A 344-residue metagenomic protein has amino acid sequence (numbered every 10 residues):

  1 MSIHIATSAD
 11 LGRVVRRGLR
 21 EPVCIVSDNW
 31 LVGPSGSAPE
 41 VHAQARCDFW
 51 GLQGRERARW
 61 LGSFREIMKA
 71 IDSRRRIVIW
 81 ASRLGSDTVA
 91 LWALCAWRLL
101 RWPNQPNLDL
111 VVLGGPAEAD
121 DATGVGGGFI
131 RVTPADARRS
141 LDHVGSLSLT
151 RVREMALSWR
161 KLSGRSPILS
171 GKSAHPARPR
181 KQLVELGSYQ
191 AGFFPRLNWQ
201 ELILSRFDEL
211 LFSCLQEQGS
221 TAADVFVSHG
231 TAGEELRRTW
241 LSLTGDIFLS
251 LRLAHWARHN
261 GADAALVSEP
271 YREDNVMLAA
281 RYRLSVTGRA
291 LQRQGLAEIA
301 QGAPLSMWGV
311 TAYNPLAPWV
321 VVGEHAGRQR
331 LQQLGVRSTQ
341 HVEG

Functional and structural regions predicted by a protein language model:
M1-R59: A structured, charge-rich N-terminal accessory region that forms the first stable segment of a protein and links
R13-R17, S35-G36, D87-C95, A119-G126: A short acidic (Asp/Glu
P22, A93-L108: A short alpha->loop->secondary-structure connector
L52-L100: Long, hydrophobic/aromatic-enriched structural stretches that serve as scaffold segments
G127-A223: A conserved mid-domain beta-alpha-beta active-site/ligand-binding segment of alpha/beta enzyme cores
E209, G233-P270: Charge-enriched amphipathic alpha-helical scaffolds
Q218-W240: Short acidic, hydrophobic short linear motifs in intrinsically disordered regions
D263-H341: Accessory beta->alpha helical hairpin/"wing" motif in late/C-terminal subdomains of nucleic-acid enzymes
